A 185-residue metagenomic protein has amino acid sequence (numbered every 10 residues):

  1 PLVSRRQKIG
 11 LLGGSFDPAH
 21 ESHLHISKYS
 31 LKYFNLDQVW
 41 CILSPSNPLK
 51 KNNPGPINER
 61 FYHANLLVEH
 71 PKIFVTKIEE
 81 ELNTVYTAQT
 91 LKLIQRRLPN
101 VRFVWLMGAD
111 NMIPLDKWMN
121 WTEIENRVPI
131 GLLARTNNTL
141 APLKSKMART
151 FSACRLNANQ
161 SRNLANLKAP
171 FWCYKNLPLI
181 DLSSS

Functional and structural regions predicted by a protein language model:
P1-S185: Nucleotidyltransferase catalytic core that binds NTPs
